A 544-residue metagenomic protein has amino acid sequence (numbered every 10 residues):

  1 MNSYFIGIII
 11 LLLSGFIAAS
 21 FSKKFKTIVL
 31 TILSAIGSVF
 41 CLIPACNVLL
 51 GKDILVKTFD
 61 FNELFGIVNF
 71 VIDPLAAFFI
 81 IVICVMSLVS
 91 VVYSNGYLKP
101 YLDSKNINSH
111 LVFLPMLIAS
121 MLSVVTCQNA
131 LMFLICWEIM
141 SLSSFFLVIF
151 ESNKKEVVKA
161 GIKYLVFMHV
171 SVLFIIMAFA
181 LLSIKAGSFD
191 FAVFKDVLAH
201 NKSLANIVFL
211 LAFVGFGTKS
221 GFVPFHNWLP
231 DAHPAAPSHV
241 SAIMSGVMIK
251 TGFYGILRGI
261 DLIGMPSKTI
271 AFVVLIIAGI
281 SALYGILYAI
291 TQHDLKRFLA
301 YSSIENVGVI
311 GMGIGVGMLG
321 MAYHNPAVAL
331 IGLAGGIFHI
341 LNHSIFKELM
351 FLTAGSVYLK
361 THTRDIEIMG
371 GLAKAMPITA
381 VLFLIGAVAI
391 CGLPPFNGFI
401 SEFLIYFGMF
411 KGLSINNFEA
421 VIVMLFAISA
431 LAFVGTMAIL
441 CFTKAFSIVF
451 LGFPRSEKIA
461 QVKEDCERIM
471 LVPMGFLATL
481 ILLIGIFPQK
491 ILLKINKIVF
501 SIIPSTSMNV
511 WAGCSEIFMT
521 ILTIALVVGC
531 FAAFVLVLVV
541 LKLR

Functional and structural regions predicted by a protein language model:
M1-I6, L13-V112, S188-A199, K497 (+2 more regions): Transmembrane helix-loop-helix hairpins at membrane boundaries of multipass inner-membrane proteins
S14-G15, S38-C41, M86-S87, I176-A180 (+6 more regions): Hydrophobic core segments of alpha-helical transmembrane domains in multi-pass membrane transport and ion-translocation
I32-C46, H169-M177, F383-P395, P473-L492: Hydrophobic alpha-helical membrane-insertion segments
L55-L64, A192-V197, L404-N416, K490-I517: Membrane-interfacial helical/loop segments at transmembrane boundaries in membrane proteins
F70-C84, K202-F216, E419-G435, W511-A533: Hydrophobic alpha-helical transmembrane segments
V89-L102, N108, L114-F133, S143-D465: Hydrophobic transmembrane alpha-helices and their helix-loop junctions in integral membrane proteins
E138: Short phosphate-coordinating micro-motif centered on Lys-Gly-acidic
L372-V381, V434-A533, V537-R544: Cytoplasmic/organellar membrane-interface segments at the starts of transmembrane helices in multi-pass inner-membrane
